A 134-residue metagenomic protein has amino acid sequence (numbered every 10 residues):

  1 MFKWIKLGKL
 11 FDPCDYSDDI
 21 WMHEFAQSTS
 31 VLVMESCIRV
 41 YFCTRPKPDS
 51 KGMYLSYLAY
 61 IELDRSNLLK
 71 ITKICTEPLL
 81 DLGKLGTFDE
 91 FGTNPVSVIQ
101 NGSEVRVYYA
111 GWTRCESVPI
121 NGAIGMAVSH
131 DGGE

Functional and structural regions predicted by a protein language model:
M1-E24, L32-F91, I99-E134: Beta-rich carbohydrate-recognition and catalytic domains
